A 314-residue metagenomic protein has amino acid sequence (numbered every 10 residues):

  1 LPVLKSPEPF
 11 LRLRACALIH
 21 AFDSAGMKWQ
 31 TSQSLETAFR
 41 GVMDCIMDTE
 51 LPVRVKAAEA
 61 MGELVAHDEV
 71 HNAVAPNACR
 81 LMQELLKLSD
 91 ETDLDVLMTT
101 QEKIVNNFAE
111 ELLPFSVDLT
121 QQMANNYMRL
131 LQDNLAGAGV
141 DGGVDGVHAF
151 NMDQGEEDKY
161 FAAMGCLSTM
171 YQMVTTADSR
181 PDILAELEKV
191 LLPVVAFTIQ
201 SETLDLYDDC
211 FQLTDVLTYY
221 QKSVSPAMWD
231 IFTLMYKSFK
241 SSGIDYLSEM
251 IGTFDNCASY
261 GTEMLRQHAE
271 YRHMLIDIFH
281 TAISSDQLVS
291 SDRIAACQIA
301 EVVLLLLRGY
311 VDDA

Functional and structural regions predicted by a protein language model:
L1-A314: Karyopherin-beta/Importin-beta family HEAT-repeat alpha-solenoid scaffold
